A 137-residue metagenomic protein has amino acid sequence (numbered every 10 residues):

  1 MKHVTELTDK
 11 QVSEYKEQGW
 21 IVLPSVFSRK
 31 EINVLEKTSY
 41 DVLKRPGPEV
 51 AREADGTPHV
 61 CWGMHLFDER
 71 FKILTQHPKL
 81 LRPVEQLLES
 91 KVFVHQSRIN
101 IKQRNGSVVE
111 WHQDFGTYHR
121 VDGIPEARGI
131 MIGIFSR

Functional and structural regions predicted by a protein language model:
M1-Q18, L23-P125: Non-heme Fe(II)-dependent double-stranded beta-helix
V121-R137: Short, conserved beta-strand element in jelly-roll/cupin
